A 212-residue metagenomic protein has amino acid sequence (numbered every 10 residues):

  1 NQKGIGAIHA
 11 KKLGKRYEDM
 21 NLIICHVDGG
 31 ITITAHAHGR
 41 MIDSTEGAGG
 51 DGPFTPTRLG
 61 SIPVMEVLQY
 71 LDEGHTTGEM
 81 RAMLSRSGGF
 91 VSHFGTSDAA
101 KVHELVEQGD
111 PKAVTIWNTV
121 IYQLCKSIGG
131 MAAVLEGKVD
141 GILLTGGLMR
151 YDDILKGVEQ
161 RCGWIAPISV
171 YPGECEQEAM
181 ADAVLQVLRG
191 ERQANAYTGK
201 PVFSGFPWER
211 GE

Functional and structural regions predicted by a protein language model:
N1, I24-H26, P56-T57, V170-E178: Active-site nucleophile and cofactor-binding loops and adjacent substrate-binding regions of central metabolic enzymes
N1-N21, G29, H38, I42-T96: Glycine-rich phosphate-binding loop plus the immediately following alpha-helix
Q2-H9, E66-Y70, V102, I128 (+2 more regions): Buried hydrophobic packing segments
A37-S44, G157-A166, E191: A glycine- and small-aliphatic-rich helix-loop capping segment at beta-alpha/alpha-beta transitions that lines
A82-G137: Adenine-nucleotide phosphate-binding core of ATP-dependent small-molecule kinases
V139-V158: Glycine-rich phosphate-binding loops at beta-strand->alpha-helix junctions
M149-R150, S169-E212: Glycine-rich phosphate-binding/hydrolytic loop that grips phosphoryl groups
